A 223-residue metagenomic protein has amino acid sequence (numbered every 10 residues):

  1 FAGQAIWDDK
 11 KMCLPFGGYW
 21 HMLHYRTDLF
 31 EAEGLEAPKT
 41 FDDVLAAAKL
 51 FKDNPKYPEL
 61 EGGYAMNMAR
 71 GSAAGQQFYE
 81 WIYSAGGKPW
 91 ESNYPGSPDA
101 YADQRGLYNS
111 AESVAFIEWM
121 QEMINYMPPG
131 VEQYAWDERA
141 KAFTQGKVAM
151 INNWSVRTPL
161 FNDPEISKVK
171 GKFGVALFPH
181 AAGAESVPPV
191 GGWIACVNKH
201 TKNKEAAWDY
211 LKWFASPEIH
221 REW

Functional and structural regions predicted by a protein language model:
F1-H21, L45, A74-G86, K170-L177: Hinge/lid segment of periplasmic solute-binding proteins
K10, E33-A37, Q121-A135, K147 (+1 more regions): A local structural motif
H21-Y25, I82, A195-V197: Short glycine- and hydrophobic/aromatic-rich loop-to-beta-strand nucleating segment in the catalytic cores
D28-P38, K88-W90, N125-Y126, H200-A207: Short helix-loop capping/hinge motifs at secondary-structure junctions, enriched in acidic/polar residues
F41-A46, V131-Q145: Short helix-initiation/N-cap motifs at beta->coil->alpha
A48-L50, S92-Q133, F178: Glycine-centered hinge/linker elements that transmit conformational signals in sensory and ligand-binding systems
A149-W154: Paired acidic/hydrophobic, glycine-rich loop segments that form the ligand-binding mouth/hinge of periplasmic-binding
V156-K170, A181-W223: C-terminal lobe and pocket-closing loops of periplasmic/extracytoplasmic Venus-flytrap solute-binding proteins
